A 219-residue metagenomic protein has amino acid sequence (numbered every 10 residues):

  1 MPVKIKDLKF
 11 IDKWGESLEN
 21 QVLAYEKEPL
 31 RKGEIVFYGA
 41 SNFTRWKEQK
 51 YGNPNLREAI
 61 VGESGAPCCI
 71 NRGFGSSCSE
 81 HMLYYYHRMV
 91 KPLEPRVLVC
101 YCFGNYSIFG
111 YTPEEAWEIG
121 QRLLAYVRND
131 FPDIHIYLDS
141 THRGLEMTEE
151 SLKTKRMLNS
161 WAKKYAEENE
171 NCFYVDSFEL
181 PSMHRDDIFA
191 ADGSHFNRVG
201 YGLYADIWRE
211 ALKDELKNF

Functional and structural regions predicted by a protein language model:
P2-G75, E80, Y86-P92: Serine-esterase "nucleophile elbow" of acetyl-processing enzymes
N71-S77, V97-T112, Q121, R128 (+2 more regions): Cell-envelope and extracellular/periplasmic
E80-L93, Y111-Q121: Catalytic-core regions of hydrolytic enzymes
V90, L124-N129, A166-E167, L216: N-terminal cationic-hydrophobic initiation segments that often serve targeting/anchoring roles
P113-L123, L152-N159: Charged helix-capping and loop-helix junction motifs
F131-H135: A short helix->loop->beta-strand "cap" motif at the edges of active sites that frequently abuts
R143-F219: Catalytic His-Asp segment of secreted/periplasmic serine-dependent ester chemistry enzymes
